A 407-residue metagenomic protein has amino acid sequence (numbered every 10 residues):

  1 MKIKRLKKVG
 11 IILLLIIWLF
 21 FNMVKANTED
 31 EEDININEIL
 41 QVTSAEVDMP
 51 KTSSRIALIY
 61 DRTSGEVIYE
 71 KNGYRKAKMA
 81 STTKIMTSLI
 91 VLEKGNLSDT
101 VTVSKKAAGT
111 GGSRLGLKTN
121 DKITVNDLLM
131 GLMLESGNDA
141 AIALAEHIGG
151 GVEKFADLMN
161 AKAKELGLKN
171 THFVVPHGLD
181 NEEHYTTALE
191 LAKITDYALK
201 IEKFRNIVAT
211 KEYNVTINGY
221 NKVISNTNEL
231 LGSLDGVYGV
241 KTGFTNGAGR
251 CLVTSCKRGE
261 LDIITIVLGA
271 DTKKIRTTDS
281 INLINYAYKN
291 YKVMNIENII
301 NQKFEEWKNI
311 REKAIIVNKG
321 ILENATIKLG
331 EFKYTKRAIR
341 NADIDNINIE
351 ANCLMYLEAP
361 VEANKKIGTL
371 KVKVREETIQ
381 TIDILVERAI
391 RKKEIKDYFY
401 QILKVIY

Functional and structural regions predicted by a protein language model:
K2, A26-E202, I207, N214: Active-site-adjacent loops and short helices of periplasmic peptidoglycan-processing enzymes
K2-R5, N22, S81, K273: Short alpha-helical segments used as structural interaction elements across diverse proteins
K2-V9, V125, I395: Structural motif marking the loop-to-transmembrane transition
K4-A26: Sec-dependent N-terminal signal peptides of Gram-positive bacterial secreted proteins and lipoproteins
L19-F20, N96, Y291: Hydrophobic alpha-helical membrane context
F20-I34, K333-D345: Short, compositionally biased leader-like segments
K169, E183-Y185, L189-E190, T195-Y407: Domain-terminus/edge residues, biased toward the C-terminal soluble/receptor-binding domains of extracytoplasmic
